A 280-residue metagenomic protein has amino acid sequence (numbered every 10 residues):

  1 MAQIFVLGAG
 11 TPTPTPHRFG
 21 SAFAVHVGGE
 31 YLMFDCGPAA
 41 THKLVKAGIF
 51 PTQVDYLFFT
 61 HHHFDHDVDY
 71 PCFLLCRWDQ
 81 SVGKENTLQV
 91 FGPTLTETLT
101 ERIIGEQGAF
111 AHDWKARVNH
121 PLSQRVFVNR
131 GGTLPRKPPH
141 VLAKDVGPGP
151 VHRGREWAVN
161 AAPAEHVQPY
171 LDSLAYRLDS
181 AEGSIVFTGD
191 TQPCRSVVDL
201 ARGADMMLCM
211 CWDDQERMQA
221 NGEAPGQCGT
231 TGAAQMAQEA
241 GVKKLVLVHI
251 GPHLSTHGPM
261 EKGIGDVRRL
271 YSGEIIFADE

Functional and structural regions predicted by a protein language model:
M1-I185, I264-E280: Binuclear metal-dependent hydrolase catalytic cores
S173-A175, A181-V186, T191-E280: Cap/insert and terminal regions of metallo-dependent hydrolase folds
